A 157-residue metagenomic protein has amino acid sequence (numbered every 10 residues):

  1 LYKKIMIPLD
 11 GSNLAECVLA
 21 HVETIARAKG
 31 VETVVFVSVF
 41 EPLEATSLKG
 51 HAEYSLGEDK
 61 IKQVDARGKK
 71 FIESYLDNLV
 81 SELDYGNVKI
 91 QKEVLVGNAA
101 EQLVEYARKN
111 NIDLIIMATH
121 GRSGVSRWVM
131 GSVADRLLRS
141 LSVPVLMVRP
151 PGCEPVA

Functional and structural regions predicted by a protein language model:
L1-E58, C153: Small/aliphatic-rich secondary-structure junction motif
C17, Q102, G124: Phosphate- and divalent-cation-binding pockets in alpha/beta enzyme and binding domains that engage nucleotide-derived
V18, I72-Y75, A99, V133: Hydrophobic alpha-helical membrane-association signature
T24, N78-I115, G152-A157: Structural beta-alpha unit
V35-V37, Q91-L95, L146: General small-molecule cofactor/ligand-binding pocket signal
L56-F71: A short acidic, glycine-rich active-site loop that binds or catalyzes chemistry on phosphate/adenosine moieties
E105-A157: Gly/Ser-rich helix-loop-strand patches that form or flank binding pockets for ribonucleotide-derived cofactors
